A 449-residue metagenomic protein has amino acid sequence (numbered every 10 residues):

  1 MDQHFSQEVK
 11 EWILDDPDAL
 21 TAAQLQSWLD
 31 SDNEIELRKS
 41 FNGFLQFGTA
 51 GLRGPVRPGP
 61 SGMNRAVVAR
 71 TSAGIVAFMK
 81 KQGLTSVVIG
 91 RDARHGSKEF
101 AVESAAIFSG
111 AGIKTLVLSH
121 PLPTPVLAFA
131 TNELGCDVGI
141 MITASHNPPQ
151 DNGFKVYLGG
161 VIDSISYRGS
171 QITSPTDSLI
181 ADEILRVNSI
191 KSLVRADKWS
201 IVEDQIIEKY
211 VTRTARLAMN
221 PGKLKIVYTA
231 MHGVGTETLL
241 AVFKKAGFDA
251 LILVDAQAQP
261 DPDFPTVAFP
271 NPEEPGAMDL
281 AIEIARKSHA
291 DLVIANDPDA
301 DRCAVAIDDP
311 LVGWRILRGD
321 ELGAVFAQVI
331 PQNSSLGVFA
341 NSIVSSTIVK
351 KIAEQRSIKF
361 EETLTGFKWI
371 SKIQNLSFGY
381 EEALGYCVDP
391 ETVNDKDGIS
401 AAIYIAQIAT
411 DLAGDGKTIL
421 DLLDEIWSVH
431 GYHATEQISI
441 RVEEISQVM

Functional and structural regions predicted by a protein language model:
Q3-S104, A111, I201-L224, V234: An N-terminal, well-structured beta->alpha segment
W12, D16, L20, E36-L45 (+1 more regions): Gly/Ser/Thr-enriched, mixed-charge loops and adjacent short helices that form phosphate/oxyanion-binding elements
F41-S61, S145-N147, A230-T238, V242 (+2 more regions): Conserved phosphate/anionic-ligand binding catalytic regions in large, soluble enzymes, centered on
V88-D151, V242-V305: N-terminal small/polar loop signature for handling phosphorylated ligands or for N-terminal nucleophile
K98-E103, A128-T131, Q150-V156, L193-R195 (+8 more regions): Short acidic, glycine/serine/threonine-rich loops at helix termini
G159-I162, Y167-S170, D182, E283-N341 (+1 more regions): Replace "Mg2+/Mn2+-dependent" with "divalent metal-dependent
R286, A290-L292, R315, N333-M449: Phosphate-binding and adjacent anionic-ligand microenvironments
